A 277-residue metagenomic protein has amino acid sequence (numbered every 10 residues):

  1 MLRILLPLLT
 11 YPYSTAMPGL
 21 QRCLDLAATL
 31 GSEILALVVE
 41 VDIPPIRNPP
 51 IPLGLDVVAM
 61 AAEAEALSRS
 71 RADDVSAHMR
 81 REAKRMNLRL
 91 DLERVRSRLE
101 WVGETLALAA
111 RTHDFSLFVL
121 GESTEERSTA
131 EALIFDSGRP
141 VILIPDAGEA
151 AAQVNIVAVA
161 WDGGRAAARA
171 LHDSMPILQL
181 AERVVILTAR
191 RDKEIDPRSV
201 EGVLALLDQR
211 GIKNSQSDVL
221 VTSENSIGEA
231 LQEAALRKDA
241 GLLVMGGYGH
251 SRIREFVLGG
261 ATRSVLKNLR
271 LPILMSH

Functional and structural regions predicted by a protein language model:
M1-A61, D136, Q153-V221, A240: Small/aliphatic-rich secondary-structure junction motif
A16-G19, V102, E126, A167-A170 (+2 more regions): Amphipathic coiled-coil/heptad-repeat helices and related helical stalk/stem segments that mediate oligomerization
L20, T29, E104-A150, A234-H277: Gly/Ser-rich helix-loop-strand patches that form or flank binding pockets for ribonucleotide-derived cofactors
V39-V41, S97, G121-E122, D146-G148 (+2 more regions): Short, ordered loop/turn segments at secondary-structure junctions
V41, R80-S116, R210-L243, G249-R254 (+1 more regions): Structural beta-alpha unit
V58-D74: A short acidic, glycine-rich active-site loop that binds or catalyzes chemistry on phosphate/adenosine moieties
R96-E100, E122-T124, G164-R165: Short beta->alpha connector loops
